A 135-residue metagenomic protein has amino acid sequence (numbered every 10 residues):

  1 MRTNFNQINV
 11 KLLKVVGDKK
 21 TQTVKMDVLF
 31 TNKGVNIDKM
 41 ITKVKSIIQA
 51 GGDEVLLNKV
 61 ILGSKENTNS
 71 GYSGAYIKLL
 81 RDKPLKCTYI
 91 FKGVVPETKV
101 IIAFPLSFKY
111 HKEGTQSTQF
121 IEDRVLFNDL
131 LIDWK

Functional and structural regions predicted by a protein language model:
M1-R2, D38, V44-K45, G74-K135: Surface-exposed edge beta-strand/loop patches
M1-T21, L29, K33-G34, G51-L56 (+1 more regions): Low-complexity, acidic Ser/Thr/Pro/Gly-rich terminal tails and inter-domain linkers that flank the onset of structured
L12, I37, L56-K59, E97-I101: A broad structural signal for short, well-ordered beta-strand segments within beta-sheet-rich domains
Q22-M26, L85: Structural beta-strand segments of beta-rich domains
D27-T31, I90-K92: Short edge beta-strand/loop segments characteristic of extracellular beta-sandwich folds
L29-N32, I47-Q49, S107-Y110: Short, low-complexity, polar/charged sequence segments that are solvent-exposed and flexible
I41-N58: Acidic, aromatic-enriched beta-alpha/helix-loop junctions
K59-D82: An anionic, turn-rich surface loop/hairpin at beta-sheet edges that serves as a generic interaction/coordination patch
